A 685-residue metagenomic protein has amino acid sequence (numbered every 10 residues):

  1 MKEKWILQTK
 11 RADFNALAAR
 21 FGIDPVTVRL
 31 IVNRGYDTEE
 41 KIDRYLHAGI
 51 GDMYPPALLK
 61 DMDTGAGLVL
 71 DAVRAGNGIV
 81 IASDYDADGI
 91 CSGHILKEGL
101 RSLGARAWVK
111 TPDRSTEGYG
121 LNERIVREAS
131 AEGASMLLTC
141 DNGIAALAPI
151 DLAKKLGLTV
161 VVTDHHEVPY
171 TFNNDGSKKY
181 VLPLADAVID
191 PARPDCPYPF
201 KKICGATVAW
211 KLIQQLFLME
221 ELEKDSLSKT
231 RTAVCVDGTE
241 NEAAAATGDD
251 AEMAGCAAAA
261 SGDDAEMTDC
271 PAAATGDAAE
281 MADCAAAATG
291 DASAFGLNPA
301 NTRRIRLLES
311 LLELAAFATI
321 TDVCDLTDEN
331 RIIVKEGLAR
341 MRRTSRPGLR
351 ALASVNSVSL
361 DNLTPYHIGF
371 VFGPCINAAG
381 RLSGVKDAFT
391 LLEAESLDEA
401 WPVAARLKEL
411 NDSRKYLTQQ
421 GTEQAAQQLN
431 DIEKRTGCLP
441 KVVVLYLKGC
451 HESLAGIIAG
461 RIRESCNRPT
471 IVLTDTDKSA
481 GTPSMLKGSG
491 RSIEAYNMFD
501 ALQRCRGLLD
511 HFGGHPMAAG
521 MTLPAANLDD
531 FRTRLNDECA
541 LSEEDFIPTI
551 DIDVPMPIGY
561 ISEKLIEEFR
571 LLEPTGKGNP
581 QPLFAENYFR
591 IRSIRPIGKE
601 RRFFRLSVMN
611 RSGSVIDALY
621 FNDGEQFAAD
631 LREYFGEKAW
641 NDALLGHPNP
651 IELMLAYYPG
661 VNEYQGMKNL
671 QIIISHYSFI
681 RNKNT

Functional and structural regions predicted by a protein language model:
K2, I6-S135, L156, D175 (+7 more regions): Hydrophobic helix-and-loop "lid/oligomerization" segment in the mid-to-C-terminal part of catalytic domains
I31, L138, N377, F569 (+1 more regions): A residue-level signal for conserved active-site and pocket-lining positions in enzyme catalytic cores
D71-N77, E399-L445, S479-S484, R504-T685: Mid-to-C-terminal polyanion-binding domains and interfaces
S130-A233: Active-site cavity-forming subdomains of large catalytic enzyme subunits
A148-L152, I458-R461, E568: A short acidic, amphipathic alpha-helical/loop segment
H165-H166, H451, H515, F603: Histidine-centered active-site/metal-ligand motif
T207, G456, G460, L655: Short alpha-helical basic/polar micro-motif
T239, A243-A292: Long, intrinsically disordered low-complexity tandem-repeat segments
